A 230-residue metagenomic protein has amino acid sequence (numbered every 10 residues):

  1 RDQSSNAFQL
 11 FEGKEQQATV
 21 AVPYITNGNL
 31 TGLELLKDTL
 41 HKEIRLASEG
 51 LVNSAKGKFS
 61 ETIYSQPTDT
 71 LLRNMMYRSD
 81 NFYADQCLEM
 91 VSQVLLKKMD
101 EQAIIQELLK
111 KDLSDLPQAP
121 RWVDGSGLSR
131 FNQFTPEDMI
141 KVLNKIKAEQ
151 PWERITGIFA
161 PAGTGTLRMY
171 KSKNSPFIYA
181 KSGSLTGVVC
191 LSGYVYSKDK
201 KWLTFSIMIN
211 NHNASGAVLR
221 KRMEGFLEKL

Functional and structural regions predicted by a protein language model:
R1-E153: A small/polar active-site loop signature that marks catalytic segments
L88-L230: Small-residue-rich helix-loop
